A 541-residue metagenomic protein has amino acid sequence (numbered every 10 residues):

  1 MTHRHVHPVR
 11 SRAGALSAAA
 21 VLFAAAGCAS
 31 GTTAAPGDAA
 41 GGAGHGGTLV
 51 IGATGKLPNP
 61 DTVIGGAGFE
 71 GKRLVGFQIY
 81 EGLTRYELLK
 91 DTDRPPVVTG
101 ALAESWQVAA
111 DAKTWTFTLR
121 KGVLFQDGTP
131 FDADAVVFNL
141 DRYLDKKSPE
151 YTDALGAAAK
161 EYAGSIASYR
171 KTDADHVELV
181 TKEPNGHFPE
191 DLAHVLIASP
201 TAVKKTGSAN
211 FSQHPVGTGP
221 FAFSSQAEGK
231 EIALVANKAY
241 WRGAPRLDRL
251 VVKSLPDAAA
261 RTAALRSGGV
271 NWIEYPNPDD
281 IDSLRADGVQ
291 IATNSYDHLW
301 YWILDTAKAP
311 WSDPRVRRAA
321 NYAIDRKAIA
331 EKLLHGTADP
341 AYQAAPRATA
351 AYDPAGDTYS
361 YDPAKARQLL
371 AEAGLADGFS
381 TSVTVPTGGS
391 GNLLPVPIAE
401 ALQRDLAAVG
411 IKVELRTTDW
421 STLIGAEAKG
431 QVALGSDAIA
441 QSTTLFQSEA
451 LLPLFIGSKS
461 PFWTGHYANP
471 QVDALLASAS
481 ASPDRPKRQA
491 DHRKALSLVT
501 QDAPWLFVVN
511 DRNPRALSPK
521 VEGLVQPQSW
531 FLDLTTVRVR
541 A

Functional and structural regions predicted by a protein language model:
G41, A227, I324-A350, L394-Q403 (+2 more regions): Detector for C-terminal structural segments
G52-A110, V216: N-terminal lobe/hinge region of extracytoplasmic solute-binding protein
E87-D93, H187-P245, R249: Gly/Pro-rich hinge or "lid" segments in bacterial periplasmic/extracellular proteins
E104-P149, E178, P310-S312: Aromatic- and charge-enriched surface segment that lines or borders ligand/interaction sites
T118, V137, D153-A202: Surface-exposed binding/hinge segments that line and control ligand-binding clefts or catalytic entry sites
T206-S212, E231, N237-S283: Ligand-site clamp/hinge motif
V235-K238, Y296-A319, A323: A bilobed periplasmic-binding-protein/Venus flytrap-type ligand-binding module shared by bacterial periplasmic
P340-A373, S390-P397: Structural transition elements
